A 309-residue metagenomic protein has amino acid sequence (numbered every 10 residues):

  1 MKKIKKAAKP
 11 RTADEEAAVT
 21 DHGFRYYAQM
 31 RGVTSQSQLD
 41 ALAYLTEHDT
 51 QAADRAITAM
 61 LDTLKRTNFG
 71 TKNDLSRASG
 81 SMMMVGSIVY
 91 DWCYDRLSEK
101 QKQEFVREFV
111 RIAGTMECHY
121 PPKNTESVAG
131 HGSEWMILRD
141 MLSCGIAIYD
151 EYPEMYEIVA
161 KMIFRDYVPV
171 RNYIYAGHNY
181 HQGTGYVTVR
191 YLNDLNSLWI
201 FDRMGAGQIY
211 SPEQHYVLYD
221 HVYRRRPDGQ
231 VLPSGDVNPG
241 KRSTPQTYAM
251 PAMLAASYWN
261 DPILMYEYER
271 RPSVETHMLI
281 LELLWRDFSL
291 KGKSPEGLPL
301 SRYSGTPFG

Functional and structural regions predicted by a protein language model:
M1-K3: Extreme N-terminal leader/anchor segments
K5, K9-Q230, V237-N238: Aromatic-lined, polymer-binding surfaces characteristic of secreted/periplasmic polysaccharide-degrading enzymes
I148, V189-G309: Carbohydrate-active enzyme catalytic cores, enriched for enzymes that act on polyanionic acidic polysaccharides
